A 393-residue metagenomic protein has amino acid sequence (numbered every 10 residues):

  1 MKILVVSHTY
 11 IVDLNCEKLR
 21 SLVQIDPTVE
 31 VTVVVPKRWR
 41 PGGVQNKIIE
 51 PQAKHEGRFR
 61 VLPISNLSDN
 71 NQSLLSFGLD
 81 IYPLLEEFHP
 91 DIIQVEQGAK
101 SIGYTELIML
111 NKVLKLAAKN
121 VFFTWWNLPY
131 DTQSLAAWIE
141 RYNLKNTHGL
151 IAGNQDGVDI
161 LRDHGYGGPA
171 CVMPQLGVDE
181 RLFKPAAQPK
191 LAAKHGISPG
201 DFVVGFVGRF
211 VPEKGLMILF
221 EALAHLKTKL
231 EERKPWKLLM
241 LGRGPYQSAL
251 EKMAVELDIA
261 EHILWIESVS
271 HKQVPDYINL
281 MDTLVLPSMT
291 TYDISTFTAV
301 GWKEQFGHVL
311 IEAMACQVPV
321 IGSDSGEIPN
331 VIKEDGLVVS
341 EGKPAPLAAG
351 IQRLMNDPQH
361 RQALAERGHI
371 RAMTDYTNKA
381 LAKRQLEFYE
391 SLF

Functional and structural regions predicted by a protein language model:
M1-F59, F88, L116: N-terminal subdomain of nucleotide-sugar transferases
L4, S198-K214, F220-L223, L239: Conserved donor-binding/catalytic core segment of Leloir-type glycosyltransferases
H8-I11, G98-I102, V113-S134, N146-G149 (+2 more regions): A short, histidine- and acid-enriched strand-loop-helix "catalytic/donor-clamping" loop that lines the nucleotide-sugar
A137, L144-Q188, H308: Donor nucleotide-sugar binding/catalytic pocket of nucleotide-sugar-dependent glycosyltransferases
A249-Q273, T283: Nucleotide-activated donor-binding/catalytic signature segment of Leloir-type glycosyltransferases, i.e., the conserved
N279-K303, V318: Acidic donor-binding loop of glycosyltransferase active sites
W302, L310, A315, P319-G322: Short hydrophobic beta-strand element within catalytic cores of glycosyltransferases and related nucleotide-activated
G322-D324, E334-P344, R353-Q359: Conserved acidic donor-binding segment of nucleotide-sugar-dependent glycosyltransferases
